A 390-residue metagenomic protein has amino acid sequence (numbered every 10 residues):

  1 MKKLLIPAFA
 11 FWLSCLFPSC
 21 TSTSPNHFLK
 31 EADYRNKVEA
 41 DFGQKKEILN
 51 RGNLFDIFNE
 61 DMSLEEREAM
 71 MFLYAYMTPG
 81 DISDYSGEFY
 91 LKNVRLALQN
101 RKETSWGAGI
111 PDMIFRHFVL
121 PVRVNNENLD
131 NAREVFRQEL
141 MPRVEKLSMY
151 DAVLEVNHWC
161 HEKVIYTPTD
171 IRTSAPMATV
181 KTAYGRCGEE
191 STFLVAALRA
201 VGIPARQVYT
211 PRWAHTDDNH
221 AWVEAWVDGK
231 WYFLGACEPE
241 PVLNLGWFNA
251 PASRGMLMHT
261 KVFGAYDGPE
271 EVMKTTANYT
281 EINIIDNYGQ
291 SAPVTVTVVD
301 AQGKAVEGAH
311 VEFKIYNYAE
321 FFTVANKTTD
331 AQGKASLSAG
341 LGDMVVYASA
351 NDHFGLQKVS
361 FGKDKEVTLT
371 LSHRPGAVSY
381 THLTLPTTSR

Functional and structural regions predicted by a protein language model:
A40-T182, D217-D218: Secondary-structure boundary elements
L140-L147, A152-H158, T167-M177, T182-M273: Hydrophobic/aromatic-rich core segments of domains that either
T260-P293, A301: Beta-strand-rich domain onsets/edges
I282-I284, V294-E307, Y318, L383: Structural motif
N317-S338: Short, acidic Ser/Thr/Gly-rich low-complexity loop/linker segments typical of extracellular and cell-surface proteins
A335-V345, N351: Short Pro-Gly-centered beta-turn/loop motif in secreted/extracellular proteins
N351-R374: Structured interaction patches on ligand/partner-binding surfaces of diverse proteins
Y380-T387: Conserved small/polar residues in nucleotide/adenosyl-binding loops
